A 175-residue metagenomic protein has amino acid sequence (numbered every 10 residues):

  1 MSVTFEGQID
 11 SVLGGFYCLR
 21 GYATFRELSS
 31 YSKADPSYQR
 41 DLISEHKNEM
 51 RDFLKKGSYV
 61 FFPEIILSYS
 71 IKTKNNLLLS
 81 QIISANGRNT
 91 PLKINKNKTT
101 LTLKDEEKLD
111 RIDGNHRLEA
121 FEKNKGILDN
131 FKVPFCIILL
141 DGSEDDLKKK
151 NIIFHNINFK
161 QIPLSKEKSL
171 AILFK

Functional and structural regions predicted by a protein language model:
M1-T102: N-terminal extension/subdomain marker
F61, L67, I71, L79-K175: Basic- and aromatic-enriched surface patches that contact anionic nucleotides/nucleic acids
